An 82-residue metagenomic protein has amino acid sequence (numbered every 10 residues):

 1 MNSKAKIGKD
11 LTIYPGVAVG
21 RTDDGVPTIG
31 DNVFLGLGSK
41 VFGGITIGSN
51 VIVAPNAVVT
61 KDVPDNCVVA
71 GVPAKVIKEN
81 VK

Functional and structural regions predicted by a protein language model:
N2-S3, G8-K9, I13-P15, G20-R21 (+8 more regions): Left-handed beta-helix
A70-K82: Short, basic/aromatic-enriched C-terminal tail that caps enzymatic domains
